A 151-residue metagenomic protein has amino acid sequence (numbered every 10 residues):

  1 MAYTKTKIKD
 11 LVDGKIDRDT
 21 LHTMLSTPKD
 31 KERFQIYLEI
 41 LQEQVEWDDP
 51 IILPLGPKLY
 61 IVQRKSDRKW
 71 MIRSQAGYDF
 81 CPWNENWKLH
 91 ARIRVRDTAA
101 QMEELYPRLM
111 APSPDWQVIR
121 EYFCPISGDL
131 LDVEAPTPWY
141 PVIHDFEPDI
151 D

Functional and structural regions predicted by a protein language model:
M1-I119, F123-D151: N-terminal pre-domain and mature-chain start segments
